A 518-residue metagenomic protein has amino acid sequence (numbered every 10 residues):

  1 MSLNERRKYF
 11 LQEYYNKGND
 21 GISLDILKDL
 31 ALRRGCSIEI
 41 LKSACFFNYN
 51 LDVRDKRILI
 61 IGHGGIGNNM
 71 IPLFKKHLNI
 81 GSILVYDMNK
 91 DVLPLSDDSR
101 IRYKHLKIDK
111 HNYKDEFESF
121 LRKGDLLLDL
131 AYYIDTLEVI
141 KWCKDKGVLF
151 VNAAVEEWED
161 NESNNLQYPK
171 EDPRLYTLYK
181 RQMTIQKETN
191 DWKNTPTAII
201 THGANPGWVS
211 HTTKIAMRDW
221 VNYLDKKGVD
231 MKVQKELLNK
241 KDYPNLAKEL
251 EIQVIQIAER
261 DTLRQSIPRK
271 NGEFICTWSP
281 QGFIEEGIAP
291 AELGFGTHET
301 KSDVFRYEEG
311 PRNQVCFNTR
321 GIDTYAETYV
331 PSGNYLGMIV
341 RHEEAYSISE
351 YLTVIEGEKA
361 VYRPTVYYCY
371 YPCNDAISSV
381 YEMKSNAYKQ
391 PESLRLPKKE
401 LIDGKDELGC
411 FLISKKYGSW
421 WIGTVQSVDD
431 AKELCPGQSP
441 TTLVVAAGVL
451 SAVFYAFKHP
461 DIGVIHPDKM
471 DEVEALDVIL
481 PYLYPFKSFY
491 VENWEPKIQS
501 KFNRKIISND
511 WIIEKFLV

Functional and structural regions predicted by a protein language model:
M1-R54: Glycine/serine-rich phosphate-binding loop and adjoining beta1-alpha1 elements at the start of nucleotide-handling
I58-G62: Conserved N-terminal Rossmann-fold NAD(P)-binding element of oxidoreductases
I66-G67: Hydrophobic/small residue at the entry helix of a nucleotide-binding pocket
G81-D97: NAD(P)-binding Rossmann-fold cofactor-contacting core
D98-H111: Rossmann-fold cofactor-recognition segment
I108-L121: Conserved Rossmann-fold cofactor-binding substructure of NAD(P)-dependent oxidoreductases
L137-D145, A153-N194: Rossmann-fold NAD(P)-binding glycine/threonine-rich loop
D219-V518: C-terminal catalytic/substrate-binding lobe primarily of soluble NAD(P)-dependent oxidoreductases
